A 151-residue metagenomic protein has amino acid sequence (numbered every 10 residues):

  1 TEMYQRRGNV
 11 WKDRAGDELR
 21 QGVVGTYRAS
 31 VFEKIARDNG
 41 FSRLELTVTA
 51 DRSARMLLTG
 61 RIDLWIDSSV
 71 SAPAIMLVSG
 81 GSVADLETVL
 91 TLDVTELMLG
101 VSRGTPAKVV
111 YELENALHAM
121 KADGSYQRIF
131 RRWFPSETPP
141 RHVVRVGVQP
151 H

Functional and structural regions predicted by a protein language model:
T1-E2, L77-E114, S136-H151: Periplasmic-binding protein-like
Q5-V24, N39: Flexible hinge/capping segments at coil-to-helix
R6-N9, A29-S30, S69-S71, D93 (+2 more regions): Solvent-exposed coil/turn segments that connect beta secondary-structure elements in extracytoplasmic/periplasmic
R7-V10, G22-V23, L99-E137: Extended ligand-binding regions for polar small-molecule ligands
E18, D38-N39, D51-S71, V78-S79: Short helices/loops that flank or line small-molecule/ion binding pockets
V23-N39, S69, P73: Secondary-structure junction motif
T26, S42-M56, T88-L90: Short beta-strand-to-loop elements that line the ligand-binding cleft of bilobed periplasmic-binding protein-like
V31-G40, L44-E45, A84, L117-H151: Ligand-binding clefts/hinges and TM-proximal coupling segments of bilobed small-molecule sensing domains
